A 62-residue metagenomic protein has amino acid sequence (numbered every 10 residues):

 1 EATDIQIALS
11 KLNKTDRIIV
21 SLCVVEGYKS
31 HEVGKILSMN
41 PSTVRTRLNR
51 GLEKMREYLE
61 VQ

Functional and structural regions predicted by a protein language model:
E1-S10: Acidic, proline/glycine-rich intrinsically disordered inter-domain spacer in sigma factors
I5, I19-V20: Short alpha-helical "packing" element that flanks the helix-turn-helix/winged-helix DNA-binding module
S10-I18, E26-T43, K54-E57: Helix-turn-helix DNA-binding module
C23: IQ-motif-like calmodulin-binding regions
R47-L52: Residues within the DNA-recognition helix of helix-turn-helix
E60-Q62: Short, basic, alpha-helical segments at the C-terminal edge of helix-turn-helix-like DNA-binding modules
